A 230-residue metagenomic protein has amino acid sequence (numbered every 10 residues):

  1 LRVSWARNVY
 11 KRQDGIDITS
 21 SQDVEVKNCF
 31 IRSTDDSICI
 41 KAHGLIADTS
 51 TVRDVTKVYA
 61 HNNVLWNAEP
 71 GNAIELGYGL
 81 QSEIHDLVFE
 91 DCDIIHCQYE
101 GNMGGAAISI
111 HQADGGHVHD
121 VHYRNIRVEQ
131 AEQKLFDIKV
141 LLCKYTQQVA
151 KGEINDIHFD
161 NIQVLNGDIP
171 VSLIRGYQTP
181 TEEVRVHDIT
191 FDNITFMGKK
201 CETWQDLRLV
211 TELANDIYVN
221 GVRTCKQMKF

Functional and structural regions predicted by a protein language model:
L1-Y10: Single conserved hydrophobic/aromatic residue that forms the stacking wall/gate of nucleotide- or nucleobase-binding
R7, D14, S20-K41, L45-P70 (+5 more regions): Right-handed parallel beta-helix
K11-D17, S33-V55, H61, A68-L80 (+4 more regions): Extracellular beta-strand/beta-solenoid scaffold signature
E90, H117-F230: Beta-rich accessory regions
